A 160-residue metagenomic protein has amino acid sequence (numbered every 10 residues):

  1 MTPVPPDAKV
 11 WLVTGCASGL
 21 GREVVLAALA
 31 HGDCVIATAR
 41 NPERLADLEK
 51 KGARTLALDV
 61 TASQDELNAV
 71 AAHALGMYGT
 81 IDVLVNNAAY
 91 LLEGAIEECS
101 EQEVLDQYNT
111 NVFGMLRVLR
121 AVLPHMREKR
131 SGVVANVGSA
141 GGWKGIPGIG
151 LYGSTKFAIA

Functional and structural regions predicted by a protein language model:
A17-S18: Conserved glycine-rich cofactor-binding loop
K51-Q64: Rossmann-fold cofactor-recognition segment
N87-L92: Conserved NAD(P)H cofactor-binding loop of Rossmann-fold oxidoreductase domains
A95-I96, E103-L105: Substrate-binding pocket helix/loop in short-chain dehydrogenase/reductase
E97, G142-G150: Active-site loop immediately N-terminal to the catalytic Tyr-X3-Lys motif of short-chain dehydrogenase/reductase
L119, T155: Active-site helix of classical SDR
S139: Residue(s) in the substrate-gating loop at a strand-loop-helix junction that position the organic substrate next
